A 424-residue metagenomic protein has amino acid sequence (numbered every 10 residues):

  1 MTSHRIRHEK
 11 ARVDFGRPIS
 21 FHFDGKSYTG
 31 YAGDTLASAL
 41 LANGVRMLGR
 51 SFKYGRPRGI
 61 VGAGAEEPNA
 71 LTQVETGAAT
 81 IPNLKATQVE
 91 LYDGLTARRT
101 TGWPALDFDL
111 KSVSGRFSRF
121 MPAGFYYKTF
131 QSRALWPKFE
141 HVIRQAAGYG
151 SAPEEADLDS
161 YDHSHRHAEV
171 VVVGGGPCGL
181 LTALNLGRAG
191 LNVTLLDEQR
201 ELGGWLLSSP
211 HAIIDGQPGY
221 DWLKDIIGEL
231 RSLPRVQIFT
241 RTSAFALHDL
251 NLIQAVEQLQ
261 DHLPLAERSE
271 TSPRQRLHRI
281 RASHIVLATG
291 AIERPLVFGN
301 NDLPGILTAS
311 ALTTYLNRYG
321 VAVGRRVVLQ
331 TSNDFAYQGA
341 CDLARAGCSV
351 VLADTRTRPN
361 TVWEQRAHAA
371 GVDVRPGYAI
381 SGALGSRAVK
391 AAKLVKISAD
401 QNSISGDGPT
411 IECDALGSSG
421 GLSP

Functional and structural regions predicted by a protein language model:
T2-P424: Residues forming the flavin
